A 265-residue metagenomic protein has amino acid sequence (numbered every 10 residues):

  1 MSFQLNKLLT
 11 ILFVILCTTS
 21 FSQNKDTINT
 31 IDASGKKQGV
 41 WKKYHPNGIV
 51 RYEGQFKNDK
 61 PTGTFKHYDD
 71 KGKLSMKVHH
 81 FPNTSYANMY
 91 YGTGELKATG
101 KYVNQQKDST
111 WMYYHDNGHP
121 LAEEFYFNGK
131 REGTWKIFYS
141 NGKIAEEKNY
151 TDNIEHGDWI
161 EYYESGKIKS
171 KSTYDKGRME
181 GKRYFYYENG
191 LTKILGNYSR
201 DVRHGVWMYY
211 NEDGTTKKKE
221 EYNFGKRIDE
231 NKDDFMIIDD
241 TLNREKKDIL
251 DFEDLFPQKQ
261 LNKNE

Functional and structural regions predicted by a protein language model:
M1-I28: Bacterial Sec-dependent N-terminal signal peptides
S20-E265: Glycine/tyrosine- and acidic-biased, solvent-exposed loop/turn segments at the edges of beta-strands
